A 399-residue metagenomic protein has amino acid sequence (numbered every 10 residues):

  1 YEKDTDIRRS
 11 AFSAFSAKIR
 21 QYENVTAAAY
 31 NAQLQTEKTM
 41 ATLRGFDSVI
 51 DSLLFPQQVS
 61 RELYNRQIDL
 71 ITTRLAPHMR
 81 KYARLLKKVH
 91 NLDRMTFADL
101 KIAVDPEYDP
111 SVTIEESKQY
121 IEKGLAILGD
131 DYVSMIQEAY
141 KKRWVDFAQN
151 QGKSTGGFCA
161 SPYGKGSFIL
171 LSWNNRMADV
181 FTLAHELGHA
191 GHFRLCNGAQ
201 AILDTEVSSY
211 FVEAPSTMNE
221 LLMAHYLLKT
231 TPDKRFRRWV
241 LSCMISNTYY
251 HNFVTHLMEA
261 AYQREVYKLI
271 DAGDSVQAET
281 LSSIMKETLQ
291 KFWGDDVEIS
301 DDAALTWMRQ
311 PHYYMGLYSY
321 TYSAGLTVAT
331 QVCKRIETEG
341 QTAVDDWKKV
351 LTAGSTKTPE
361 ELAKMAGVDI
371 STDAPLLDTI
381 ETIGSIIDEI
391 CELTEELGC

Functional and structural regions predicted by a protein language model:
Y1, R8, I19, Q57 (+16 more regions): Hydrophobic alpha-helical scaffolding
T5-F168, D369: Contiguous, non-catalytic segments that form substrate-binding/exosite surfaces or channel walls
G45, N174-L195, E213-S216, L221 (+2 more regions): Active-site recognition of the HExxH zinc-binding catalytic motif
F46-D51, R94-T96, T155-S167, E186-G198 (+2 more regions): Active-site-adjacent bridging/hinge elements
H90, R94-M95, L183, G191 (+3 more regions): C-terminal, non-catalytic "cap/extension" segments appended to globular domains
K123-S134, A160, H189, F193-A201 (+1 more regions): Conserved helix-loop functional segments at active or binding sites
F168-S172, A199-S209, R238-T248, Y267-L269 (+1 more regions): Short beta-alpha connecting loops at secondary-structure transitions that line or flank enzyme active sites
V207-F236, I245-N247, H251, G325: Post-HExxH zinc-binding segment in Zn-dependent metallohydrolases
